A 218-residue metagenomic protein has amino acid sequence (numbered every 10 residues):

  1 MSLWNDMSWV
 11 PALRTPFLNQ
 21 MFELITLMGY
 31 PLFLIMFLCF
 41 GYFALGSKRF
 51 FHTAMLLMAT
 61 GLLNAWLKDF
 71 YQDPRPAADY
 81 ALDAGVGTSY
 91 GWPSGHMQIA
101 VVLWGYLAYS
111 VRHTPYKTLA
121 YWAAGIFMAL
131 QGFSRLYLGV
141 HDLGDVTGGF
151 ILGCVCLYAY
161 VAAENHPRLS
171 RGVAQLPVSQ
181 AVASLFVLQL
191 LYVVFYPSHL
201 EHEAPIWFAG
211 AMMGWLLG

Functional and structural regions predicted by a protein language model:
M1-F33, N64-S89: N-terminal transmembrane-helix/juxtamembrane module of multi-pass inner/ER membrane proteins
L18-F22, K48, Y116-K117: Short alpha-helical transmembrane interface motifs in multi-pass membrane proteins
L24-M28, A54, S94, T147: Hydrophobic alpha-helical transmembrane segments of multi-pass membrane proteins
T26-L45, V101: Hydrophobic alpha-helical transmembrane segments
F37-L38, P76-L217: Membrane-embedded catalytic cores of phosphoryl/pyrophosphoryl-handling enzymes
G41-T60: Interfacial segments of alpha-helical transmembrane regions
L45, G61-L62, W66, Y158: Transmembrane alpha-helix boundary/anchor motif
